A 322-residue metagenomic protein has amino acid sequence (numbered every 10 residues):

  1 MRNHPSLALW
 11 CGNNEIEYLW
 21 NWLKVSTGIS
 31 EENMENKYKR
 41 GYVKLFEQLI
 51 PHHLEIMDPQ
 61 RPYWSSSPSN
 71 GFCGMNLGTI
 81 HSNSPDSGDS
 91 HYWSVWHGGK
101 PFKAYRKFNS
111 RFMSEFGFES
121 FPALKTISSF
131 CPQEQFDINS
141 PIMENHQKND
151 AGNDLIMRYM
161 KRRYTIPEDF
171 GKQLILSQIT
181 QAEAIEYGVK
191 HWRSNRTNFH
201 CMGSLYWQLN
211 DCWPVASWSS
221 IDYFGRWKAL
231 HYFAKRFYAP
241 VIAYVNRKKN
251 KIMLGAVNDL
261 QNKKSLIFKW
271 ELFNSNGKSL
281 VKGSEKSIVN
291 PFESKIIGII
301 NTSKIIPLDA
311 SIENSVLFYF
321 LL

Functional and structural regions predicted by a protein language model:
M1-G28, L254: Substrate-binding cleft of carbohydrate-active enzyme catalytic domains
W10, E17, M34, V43-E55 (+2 more regions): Substrate-binding clefts and catalytic carboxylate motifs of secreted carbohydrate-active enzymes
L23-S26, R193, I312-L322: Short, intrinsically disordered, charge-balanced linker/junction segments flanking boundaries in proteins
V25-E32, R40-G41, Q48: Active-site/ligand-binding-proximal alpha/beta "capping" segment
K37: Second-shell loop/turn segments in exported
R196, L272-N274, L322: Short acidic, glycine-rich loop/turn motifs
I252-N258, G298-I299, V316-L322: Buried hydrophobic-core signal for structured, non-transmembrane domains
L266-F318: Intrinsically disordered, low-complexity Pro/Gly/Ser/Thr-rich segments with frequent PxxP/GP/PP motifs and embedded
